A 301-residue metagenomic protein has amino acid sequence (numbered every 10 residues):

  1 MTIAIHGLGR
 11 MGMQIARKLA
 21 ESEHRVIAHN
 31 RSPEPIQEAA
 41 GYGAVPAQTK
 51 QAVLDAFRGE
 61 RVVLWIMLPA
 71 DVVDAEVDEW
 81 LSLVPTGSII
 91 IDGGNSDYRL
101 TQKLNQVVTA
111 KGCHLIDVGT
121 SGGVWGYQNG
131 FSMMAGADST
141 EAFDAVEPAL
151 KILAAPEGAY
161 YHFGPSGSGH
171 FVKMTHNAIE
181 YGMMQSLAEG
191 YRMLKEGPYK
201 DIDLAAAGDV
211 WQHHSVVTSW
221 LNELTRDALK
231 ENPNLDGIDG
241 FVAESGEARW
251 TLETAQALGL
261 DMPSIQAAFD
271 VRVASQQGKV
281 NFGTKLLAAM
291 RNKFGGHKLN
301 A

Functional and structural regions predicted by a protein language model:
M1-Q48, A52-V63, G87, V124-G126: NAD(P)+-binding Rossmann beta1-loop-alpha1 motif at the extreme N-terminus of oxidoreductases
T2-L8, I15, K151-I152, N292 (+1 more regions): ATP-dependent carboxylate/acyl-activation modules
V26, P46, I90, L115-I116 (+1 more regions): Hydrophobic beta-strand scaffold residues
G43-A47, L64-W65, T109-A110, S132-G136 (+1 more regions): Short, hinge-like loop/turn segments at secondary-structure boundaries
K50-L115: Rossmann-fold NAD(P) dinucleotide-binding segment
E76, D97-E189: Rossmann-fold dinucleotide-binding core
G130, G136, A145, Y160 (+1 more regions): Helical "substrate-binding/catalytic lid" subdomain of Rossmann-like NAD(P)-dependent dehydrogenases/reductases
